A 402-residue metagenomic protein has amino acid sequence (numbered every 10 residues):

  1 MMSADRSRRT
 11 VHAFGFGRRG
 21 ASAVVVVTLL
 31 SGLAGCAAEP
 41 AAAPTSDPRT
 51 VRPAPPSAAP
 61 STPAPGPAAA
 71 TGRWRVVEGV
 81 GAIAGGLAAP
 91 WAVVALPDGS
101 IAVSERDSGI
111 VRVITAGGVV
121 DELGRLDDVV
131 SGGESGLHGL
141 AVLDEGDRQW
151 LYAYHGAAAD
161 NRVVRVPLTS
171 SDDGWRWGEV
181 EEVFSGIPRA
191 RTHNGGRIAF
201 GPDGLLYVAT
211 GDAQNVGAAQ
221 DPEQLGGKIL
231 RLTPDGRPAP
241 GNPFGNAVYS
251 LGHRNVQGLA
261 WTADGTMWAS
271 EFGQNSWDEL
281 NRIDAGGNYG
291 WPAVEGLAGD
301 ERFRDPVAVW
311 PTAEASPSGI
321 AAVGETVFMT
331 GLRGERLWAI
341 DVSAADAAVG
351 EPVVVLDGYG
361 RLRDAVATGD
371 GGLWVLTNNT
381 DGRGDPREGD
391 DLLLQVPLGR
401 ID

Functional and structural regions predicted by a protein language model:
M2-V26: N-terminal export and membrane-targeting signals
G32-G35: C-terminal motif of bacterial Sec signal peptides marking the signal peptidase cleavage site
A37-N215, T266-F272, E314-A345, E351 (+1 more regions): Acidic, Gly/Ser/Thr-rich repeat motifs that build Ca2+-stabilized beta-propeller blades
D121-G132, E179-N194, P234-Y249, N288-P311: Surface-exposed loop and turn segments in beta-propeller and other repeat-based domains that flank or scaffold
V248-N275: Repeat-solenoid scaffold signature
E351-Y359: C-terminal soluble interaction/assembly domains
R361-D364: Repeated scaffold domains used in trafficking and secretory/extracellular systems, primarily beta-propellers
